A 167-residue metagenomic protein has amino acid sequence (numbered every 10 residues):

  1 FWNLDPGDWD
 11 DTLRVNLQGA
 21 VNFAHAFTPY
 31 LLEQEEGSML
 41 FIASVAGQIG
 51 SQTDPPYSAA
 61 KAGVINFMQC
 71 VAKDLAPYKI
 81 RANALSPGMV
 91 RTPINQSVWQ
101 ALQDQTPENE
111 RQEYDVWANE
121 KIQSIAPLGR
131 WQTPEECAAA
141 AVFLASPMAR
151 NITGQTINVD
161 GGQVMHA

Functional and structural regions predicted by a protein language model:
F1, D5-L13, I122: Substrate-binding pocket helix/loop in short-chain dehydrogenase/reductase
A24, A60, M68: Active-site helix of classical SDR
P29, K73-D74, R150: Alpha-helical segment proximal to the catalytic Tyr-Lys
S44: Residue(s) in the substrate-gating loop at a strand-loop-helix junction that position the organic substrate next
I49, V142, T153-A167: Short C-terminal tail/terminal secondary-structure segment of NAD(P)H-dependent dehydrogenase/reductase domains
A76, R81, I152-G154: Short, small/polar-rich loop/turn modules that mediate ligand/substrate recognition or access, typified
A84, N109-I152, G161: C-terminal helical subdomain
